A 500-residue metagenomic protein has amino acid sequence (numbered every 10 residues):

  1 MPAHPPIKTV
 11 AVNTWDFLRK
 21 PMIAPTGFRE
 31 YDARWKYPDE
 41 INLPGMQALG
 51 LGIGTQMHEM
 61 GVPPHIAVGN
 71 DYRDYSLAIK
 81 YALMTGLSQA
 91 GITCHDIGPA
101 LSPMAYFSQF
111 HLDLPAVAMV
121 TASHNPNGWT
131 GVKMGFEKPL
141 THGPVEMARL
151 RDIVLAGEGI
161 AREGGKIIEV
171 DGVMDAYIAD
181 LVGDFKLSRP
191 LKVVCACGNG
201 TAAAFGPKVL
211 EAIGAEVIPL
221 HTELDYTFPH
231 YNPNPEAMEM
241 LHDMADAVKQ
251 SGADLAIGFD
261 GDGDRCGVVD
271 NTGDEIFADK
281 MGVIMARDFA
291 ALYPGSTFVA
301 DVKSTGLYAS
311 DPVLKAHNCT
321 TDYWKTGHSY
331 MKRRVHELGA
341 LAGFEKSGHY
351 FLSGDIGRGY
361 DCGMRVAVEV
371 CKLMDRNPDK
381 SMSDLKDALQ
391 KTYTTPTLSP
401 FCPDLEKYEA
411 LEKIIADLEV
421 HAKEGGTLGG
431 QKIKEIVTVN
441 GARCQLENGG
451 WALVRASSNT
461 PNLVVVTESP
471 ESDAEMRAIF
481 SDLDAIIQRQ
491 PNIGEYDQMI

Functional and structural regions predicted by a protein language model:
P2-T85, Q89-A90, A116, I167-V193: An N-terminal, well-structured beta->alpha segment
F17-I23, T130-S251: Gly/Ser/Thr-enriched, mixed-charge loops and adjacent short helices that form phosphate/oxyanion-binding elements
T55, P63-W129, A179, K208-V269: N-terminal small/polar loop signature for handling phosphorylated ligands or for N-terminal nucleophile
P63-D71, H95, K192-V194, S296-D301 (+1 more regions): Short glycine-rich phosphate-binding loop at a beta-alpha junction
D71-I79, C197-A204, S304: Glycine-rich phosphate-binding loops at beta-strand->alpha-helix junctions
P115-W129, V248-D270, E275, D322 (+1 more regions): Glycine-rich phosphate-binding loop
N127-T130, M134-V145, D152, A156 (+3 more regions): Replace "Mg2+/Mn2+-dependent" with "divalent metal-dependent
Y293-V466, E471-I500: Phosphate-binding and adjacent anionic-ligand microenvironments
